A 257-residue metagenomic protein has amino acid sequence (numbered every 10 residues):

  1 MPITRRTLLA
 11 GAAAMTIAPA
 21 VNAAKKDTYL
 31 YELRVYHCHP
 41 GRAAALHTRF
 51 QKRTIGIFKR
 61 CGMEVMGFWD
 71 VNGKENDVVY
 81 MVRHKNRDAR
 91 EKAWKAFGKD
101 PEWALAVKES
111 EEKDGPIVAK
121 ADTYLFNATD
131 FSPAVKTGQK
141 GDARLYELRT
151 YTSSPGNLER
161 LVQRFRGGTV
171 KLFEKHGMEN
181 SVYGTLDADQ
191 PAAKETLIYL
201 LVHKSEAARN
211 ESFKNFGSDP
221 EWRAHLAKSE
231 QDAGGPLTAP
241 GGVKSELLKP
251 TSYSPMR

Functional and structural regions predicted by a protein language model:
P2, L9-A224, K228-R257: Short S/T/G/P-rich N-terminal loop/turn motif that feeds into the first structured element of a domain
